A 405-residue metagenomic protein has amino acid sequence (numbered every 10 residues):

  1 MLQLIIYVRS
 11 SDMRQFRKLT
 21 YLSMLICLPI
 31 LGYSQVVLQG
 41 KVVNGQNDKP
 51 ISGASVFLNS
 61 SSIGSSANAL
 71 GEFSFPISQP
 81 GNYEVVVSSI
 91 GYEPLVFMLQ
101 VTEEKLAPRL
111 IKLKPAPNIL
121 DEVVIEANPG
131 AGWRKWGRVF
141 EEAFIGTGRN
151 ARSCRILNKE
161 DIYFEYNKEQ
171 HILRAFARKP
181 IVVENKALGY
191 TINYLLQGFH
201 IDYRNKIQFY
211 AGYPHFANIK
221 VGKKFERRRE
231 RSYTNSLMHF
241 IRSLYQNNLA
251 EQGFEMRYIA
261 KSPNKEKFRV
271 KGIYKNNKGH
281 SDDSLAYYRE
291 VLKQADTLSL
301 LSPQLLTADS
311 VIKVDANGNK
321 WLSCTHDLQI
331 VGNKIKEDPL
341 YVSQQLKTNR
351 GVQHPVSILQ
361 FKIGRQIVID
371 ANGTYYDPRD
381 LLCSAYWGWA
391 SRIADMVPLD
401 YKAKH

Functional and structural regions predicted by a protein language model:
M1-K41: Bacterial Sec-dependent N-terminal signal peptides
L38, G45-S60: Short, ordered, surface-exposed loop/turn motifs in non-cytosolic proteins
L38-G45, G71-F73, I111, V123: A short, amphipathic beta-strand motif
A54-L58, V85, I125: Hydrophobic beta-strand segments
L58, V86-M98: A short, solvent-exposed loop/turn motif at the edges and junctions of modular extracellular/periplasmic domains
S61-E72: Short, acidic Ser/Thr/Gly-rich low-complexity loop/linker segments typical of extracellular and cell-surface proteins
S65-S66, E93-P108: Structured interaction patches on ligand/partner-binding surfaces of diverse proteins
R109-H405: Surface-exposed, low-complexity/disordered segments and acidic/polar micro-motifs at processing/linker regions
